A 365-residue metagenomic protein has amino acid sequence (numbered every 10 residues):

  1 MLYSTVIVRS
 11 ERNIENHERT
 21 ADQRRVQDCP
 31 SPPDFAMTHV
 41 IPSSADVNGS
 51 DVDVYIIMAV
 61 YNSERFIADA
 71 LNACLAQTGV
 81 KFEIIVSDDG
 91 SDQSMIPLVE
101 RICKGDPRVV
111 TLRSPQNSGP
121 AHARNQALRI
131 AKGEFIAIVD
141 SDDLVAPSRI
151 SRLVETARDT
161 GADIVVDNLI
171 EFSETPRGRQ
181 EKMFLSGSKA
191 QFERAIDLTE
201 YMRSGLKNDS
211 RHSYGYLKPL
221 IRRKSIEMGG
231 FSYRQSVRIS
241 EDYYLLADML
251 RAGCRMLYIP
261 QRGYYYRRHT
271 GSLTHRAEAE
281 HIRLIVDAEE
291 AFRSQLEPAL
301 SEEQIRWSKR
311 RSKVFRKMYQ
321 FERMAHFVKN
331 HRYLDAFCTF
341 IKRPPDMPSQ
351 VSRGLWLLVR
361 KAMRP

Functional and structural regions predicted by a protein language model:
L2, V6, R24, P33-A73: N-proximal low-complexity "stem/linker" segments adjacent to membrane-targeting elements
D34, T38-S43, G205, Y244 (+2 more regions): C-terminal subregions of glycosyltransferases and related glycan-biosynthesis enzymes
N72-K81: Short, acidic, metal-binding catalytic loop of nucleotide-sugar glycosyltransferases
D88-L98, Q116, D140: A conserved acidic beta->alpha catalytic loop
P107, A146, S151-F231: Flexible acidic/His/Gly-enriched loops in nucleotide-sugar-dependent glycosyltransferase catalytic domains
S114-A131: Glycine-rich, basic loop-to-helix element that forms the pyrophosphate-binding segment of sugar-nucleotide handling
I136: Short aromatic/hydrophobic "clamp" motif used to bind/position activated sugar donors
F192-A279: Conserved nucleotide-sugar donor-binding catalytic segment
